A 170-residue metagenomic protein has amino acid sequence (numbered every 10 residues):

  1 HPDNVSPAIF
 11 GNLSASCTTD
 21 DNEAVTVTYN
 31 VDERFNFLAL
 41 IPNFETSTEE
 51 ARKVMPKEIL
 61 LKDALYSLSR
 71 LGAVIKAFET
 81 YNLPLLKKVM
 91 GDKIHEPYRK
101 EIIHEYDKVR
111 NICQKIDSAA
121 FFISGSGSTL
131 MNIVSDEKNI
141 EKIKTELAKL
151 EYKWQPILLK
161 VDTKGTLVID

Functional and structural regions predicted by a protein language model:
H1-F35, F121-I123, G127, M131: Alpha/beta catalytic cores of group-transfer enzymes, especially the acyltransferase/condensing modules of polyketide
I9-G11, D32-F35, Y66-G72, Y81 (+2 more regions): Short gly/pro-enriched beta-turn/loop segments at secondary-structure junctions
G11, N43, K160-D162: Short, solvent-exposed coil/turn elements at secondary-structure transition points
T18, P42, N132-D136: Short beta-strand-to-loop capping motifs
A39-E101: Active-site rim beta-loop-alpha module in soluble metabolic enzymes
F78-D170: Glycine-rich, charge-dense phosphate/pyrophosphate-binding loop(s) and the adjacent flexible "lid"/catalytic subdomain
